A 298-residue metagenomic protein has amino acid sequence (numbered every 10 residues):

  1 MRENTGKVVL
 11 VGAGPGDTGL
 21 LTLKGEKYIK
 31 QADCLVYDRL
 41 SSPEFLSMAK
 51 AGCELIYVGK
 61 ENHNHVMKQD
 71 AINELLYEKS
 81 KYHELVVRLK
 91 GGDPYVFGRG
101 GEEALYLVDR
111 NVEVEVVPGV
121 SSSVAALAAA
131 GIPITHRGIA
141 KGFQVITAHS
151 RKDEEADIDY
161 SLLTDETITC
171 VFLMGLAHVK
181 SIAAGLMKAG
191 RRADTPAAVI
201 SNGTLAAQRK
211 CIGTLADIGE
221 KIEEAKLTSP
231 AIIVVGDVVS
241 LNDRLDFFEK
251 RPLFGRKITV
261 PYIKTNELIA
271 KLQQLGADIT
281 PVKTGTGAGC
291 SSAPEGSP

Functional and structural regions predicted by a protein language model:
M1-T18, L23-V120, E224, A231 (+3 more regions): Class I S-adenosyl-L-methionine
R2, G6-V8, Y82-V86, S150-K271 (+1 more regions): A contiguous loop/helix-start segment that scaffolds small-molecule binding in enzyme catalytic cores
D17, D93-Y95, G100-E166: Class I SAM-dependent methyltransferase SAM-binding "motif I" and its flanking Rossmann-like core
P43-E44, H63-H65, S121-A125, G142-V145 (+4 more regions): Short gly/pro/ser/thr-enriched loop/turn and capping motifs at secondary-structure boundaries
E44-S47, G98, V124-A126, S181-I182 (+2 more regions): Phosphate- and divalent-cation-binding pockets in alpha/beta enzyme and binding domains that engage nucleotide-derived
D70-L75, A129-I132, D159-Y160, C211-D217 (+1 more regions): Short, surface-exposed amphipathic charged segments that create phosphate/polyanion-binding patches used for binding
E78-S80, P133-V145, L215-K226, S297-P298: A polyampholytic, Gly/Pro-enriched intrinsically disordered region
